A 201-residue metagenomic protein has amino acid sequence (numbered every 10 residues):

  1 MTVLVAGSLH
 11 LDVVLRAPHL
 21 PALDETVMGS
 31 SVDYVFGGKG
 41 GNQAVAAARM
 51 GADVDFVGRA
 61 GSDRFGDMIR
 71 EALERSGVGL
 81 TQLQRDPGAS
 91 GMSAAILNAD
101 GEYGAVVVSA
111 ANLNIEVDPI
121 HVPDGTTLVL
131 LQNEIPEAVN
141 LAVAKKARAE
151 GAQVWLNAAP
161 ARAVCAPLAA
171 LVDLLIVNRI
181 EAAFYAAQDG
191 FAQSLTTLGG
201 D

Functional and structural regions predicted by a protein language model:
M1-R59, R64-M68, R75, S93: Glycine-rich phosphate/adenosyl-contacting loop at the front of the ribokinase-like
R64-S76, A95-L97, P119-I120, L168: Active-site-proximal loop->helix
A72-P87: A glycine-rich helix N-cap at a beta->alpha junction
R85, A95-N133: Conserved phosphate-binding/catalytic loop of the ribokinase/pfkB sugar-kinase fold
N112-H121, A138, L156-V164: Active-site glycine-rich loop that binds ribose-phosphate moieties when present
L141, R148-D201: Conserved phosphate/ATP/ADP-binding segment of small-molecule kinases
